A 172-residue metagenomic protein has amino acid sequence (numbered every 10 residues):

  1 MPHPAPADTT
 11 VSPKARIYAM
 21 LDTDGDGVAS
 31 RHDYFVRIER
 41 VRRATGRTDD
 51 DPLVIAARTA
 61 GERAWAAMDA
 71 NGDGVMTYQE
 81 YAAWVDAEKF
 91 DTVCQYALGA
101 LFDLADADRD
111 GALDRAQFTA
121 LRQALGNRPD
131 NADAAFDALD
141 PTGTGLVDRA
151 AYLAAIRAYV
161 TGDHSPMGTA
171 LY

Functional and structural regions predicted by a protein language model:
P2, A29-T48, V75-K89, L113-G126 (+1 more regions): Amphipathic regulatory helices of Ca2+-sensor modules
P4, T161-Y172: Short, charged, intrinsically disordered terminal tails
P4-K14, R31: Onset of an N-terminal alpha helix
A5-T9, I55-A56, T92-V93, L125-N127: Short helix-capping and inter-helix turn/linker motifs at the boundaries of alpha-helical repeat units
V11-D26, V54-D73, A97-R109, N131-L146 (+1 more regions): Primarily EF-hand calcium-binding motifs
T48-V54: Conserved GNAT-fold acetyl-CoA-binding loop/helix
E88-Y96, D110: A contiguous binding-surface segment within folded domains or other stable secondary-structure elements
